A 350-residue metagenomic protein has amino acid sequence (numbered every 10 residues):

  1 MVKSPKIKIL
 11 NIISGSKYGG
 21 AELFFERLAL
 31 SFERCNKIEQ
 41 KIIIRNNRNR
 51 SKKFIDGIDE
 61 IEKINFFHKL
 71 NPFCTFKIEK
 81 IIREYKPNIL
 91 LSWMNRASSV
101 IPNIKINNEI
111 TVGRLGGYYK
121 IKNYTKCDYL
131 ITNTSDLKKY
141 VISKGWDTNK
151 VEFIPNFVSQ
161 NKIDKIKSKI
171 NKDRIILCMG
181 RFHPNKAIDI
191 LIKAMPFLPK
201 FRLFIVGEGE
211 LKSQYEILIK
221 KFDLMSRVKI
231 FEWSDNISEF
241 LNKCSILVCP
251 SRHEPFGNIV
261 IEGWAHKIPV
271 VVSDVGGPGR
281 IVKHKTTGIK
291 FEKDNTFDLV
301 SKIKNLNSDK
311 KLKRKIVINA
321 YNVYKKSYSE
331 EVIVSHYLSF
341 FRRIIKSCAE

Functional and structural regions predicted by a protein language model:
N11-C74, K150-F153, E210: N-terminal strand-loop element at the rim of the active site of nucleotide-sugar-dependent glycosyltransferases
G19-L30, R174, C178-F197, E210-E216 (+2 more regions): A conserved mid-protein helix/loop that constitutes part of the nucleotide-sugar donor-binding site
L70-C74, S92-S98, L115: Short His-centered aromatic/hydrophobic patch
D136, F157: Carbohydrate-associated surface elements
W233, R252: Aromatic "clamp/platform" in nucleotide-sugar-dependent glycosyltransferases that forms part of the donor/acceptor
P269-V272, V282: Short hydrophobic beta-strand element within catalytic cores of glycosyltransferases and related nucleotide-activated
H284-K285, I289-T296, N305-K310: Conserved acidic donor-binding segment of nucleotide-sugar-dependent glycosyltransferases
D298, N305, L312-S327, I333-S339: A short, well-ordered alpha-helix in the C-terminal region of glycosyltransferases
